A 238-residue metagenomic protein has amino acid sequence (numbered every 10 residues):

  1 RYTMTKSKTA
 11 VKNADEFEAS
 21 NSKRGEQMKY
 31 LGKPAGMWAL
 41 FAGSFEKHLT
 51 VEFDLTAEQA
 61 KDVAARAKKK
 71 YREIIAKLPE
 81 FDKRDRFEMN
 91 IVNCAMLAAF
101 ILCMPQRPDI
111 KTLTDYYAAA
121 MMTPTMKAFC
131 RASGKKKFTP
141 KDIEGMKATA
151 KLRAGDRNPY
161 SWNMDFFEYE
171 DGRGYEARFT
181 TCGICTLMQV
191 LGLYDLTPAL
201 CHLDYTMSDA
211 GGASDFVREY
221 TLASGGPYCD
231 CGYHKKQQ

Functional and structural regions predicted by a protein language model:
R1-T3, G25-E26: Short, Lys/Arg-enriched N-terminal segments with co-localized hydrophobic residues within the first ~10-30 amino acids
M4-T9: N-terminal acidic, proline/glycine-rich, low-complexity intrinsically disordered segments
A10-M104: N-terminal, charged low-complexity regulatory/assembly segments
V92-L191: Amphipathic interaction/junction segments at domain boundaries or subunit interfaces
D165-A223: Short, hydrophobic/π-rich interface segment
T181, K235-Q237: Non-catalytic surface loops within mature trypsin-like serine protease
G225, Q238: Acidic, carboxylate-rich catalytic segments that either coordinate divalent cations
Y228-K235: C-terminal edge-of-domain segments
